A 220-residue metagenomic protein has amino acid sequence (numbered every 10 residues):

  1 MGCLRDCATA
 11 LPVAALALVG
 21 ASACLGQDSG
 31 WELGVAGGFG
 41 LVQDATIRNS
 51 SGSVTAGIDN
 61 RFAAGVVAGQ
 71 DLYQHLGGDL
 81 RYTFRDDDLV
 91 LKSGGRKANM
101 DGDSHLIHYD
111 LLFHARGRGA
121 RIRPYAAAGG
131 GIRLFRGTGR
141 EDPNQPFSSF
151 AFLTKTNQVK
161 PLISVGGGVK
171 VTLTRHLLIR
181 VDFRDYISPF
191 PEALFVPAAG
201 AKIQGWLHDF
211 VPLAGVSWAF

Functional and structural regions predicted by a protein language model:
M1-S29: Cleavable N-terminal export/targeting peptides
Q27-D28, F39-L41, V67-Q145, P161 (+1 more regions): Gram-negative (and chloroplast) outer-membrane scaffold detector with strong preference for beta-barrel transmembrane
E32-G38: Short, hydrophobic/glycine-enriched beta-strand segments
G40-A64, S148, Q158: Surface-exposed strand-loop-strand hairpins of Gram-negative outer-membrane beta-barrel proteins
N49-T55, K92-D101, S148-K155, P197-Q204: Extracellular loop and loop/strand-boundary signature of outer-membrane beta-barrel proteins
A63-G65, L162-S164, G168-K170, L178-R180 (+2 more regions): A broad helix-preferring feature
D87, T174-F220: Predominantly the C-terminal beta-signal and adjacent terminal strand-loop region of outer-membrane beta-barrel
